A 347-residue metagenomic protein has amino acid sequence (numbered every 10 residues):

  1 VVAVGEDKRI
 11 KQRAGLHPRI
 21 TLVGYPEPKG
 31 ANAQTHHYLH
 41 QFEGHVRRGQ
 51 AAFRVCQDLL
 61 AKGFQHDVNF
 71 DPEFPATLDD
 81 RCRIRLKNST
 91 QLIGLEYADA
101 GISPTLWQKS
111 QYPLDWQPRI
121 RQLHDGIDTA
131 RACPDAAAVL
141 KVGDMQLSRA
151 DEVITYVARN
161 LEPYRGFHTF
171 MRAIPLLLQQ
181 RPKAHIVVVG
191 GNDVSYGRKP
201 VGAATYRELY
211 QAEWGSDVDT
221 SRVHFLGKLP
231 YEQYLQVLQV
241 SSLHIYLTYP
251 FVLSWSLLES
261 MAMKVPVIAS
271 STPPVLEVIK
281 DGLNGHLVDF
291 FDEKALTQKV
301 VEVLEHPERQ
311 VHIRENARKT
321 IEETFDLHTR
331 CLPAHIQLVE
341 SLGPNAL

Functional and structural regions predicted by a protein language model:
G5-I10, I84-A138, A204-T205: A short, active-site helix/loop in glycosyltransferases that binds the activated sugar's phosphate group
G63-G101, E213: Membrane-proximal helix-turn-helix segments that form the acceptor-binding/catalytic region of lipid-linked
D99, Q239-V252, V265: Acidic donor-binding loop of glycosyltransferase active sites
I102, G143-R165, M171-I174, I186-V189: Conserved donor-binding/catalytic core segment of Leloir-type glycosyltransferases
G190, V194, K199-K228, E232: Nucleotide-activated donor-binding/catalytic signature segment of Leloir-type glycosyltransferases, i.e., the conserved
K228, Q236-S241: Short alpha-helical donor nucleotide-sugar binding micro-motif in glycosyltransferases
D281-G282, H286-E293, E302-P307: Conserved acidic donor-binding segment of nucleotide-sugar-dependent glycosyltransferases
E308-E340, P344: A charged, aromatic-enriched C-terminal amphipathic alpha-helix characteristic of glycosyltransferases across folds
